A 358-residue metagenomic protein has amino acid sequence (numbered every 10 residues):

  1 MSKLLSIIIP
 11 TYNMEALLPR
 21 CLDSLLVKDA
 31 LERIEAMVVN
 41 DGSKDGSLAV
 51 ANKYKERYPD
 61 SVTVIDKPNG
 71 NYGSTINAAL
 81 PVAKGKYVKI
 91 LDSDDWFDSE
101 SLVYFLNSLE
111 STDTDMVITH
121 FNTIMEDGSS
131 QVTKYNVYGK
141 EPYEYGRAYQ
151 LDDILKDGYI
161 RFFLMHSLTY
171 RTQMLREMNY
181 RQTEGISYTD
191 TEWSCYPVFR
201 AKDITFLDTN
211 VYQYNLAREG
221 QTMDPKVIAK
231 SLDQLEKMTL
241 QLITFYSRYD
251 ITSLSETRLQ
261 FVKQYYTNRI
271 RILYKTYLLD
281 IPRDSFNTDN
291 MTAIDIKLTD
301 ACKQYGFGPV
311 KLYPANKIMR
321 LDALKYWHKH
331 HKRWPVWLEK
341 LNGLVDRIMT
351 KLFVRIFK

Functional and structural regions predicted by a protein language model:
K3-S6, E35, E192: Cell-envelope/extracellular polymer assembly enzymes that use nucleotide-activated donors
M14-V27: Short, well-formed alpha-helical segments that are part of the catalytic scaffolds of diverse glycosyltransferases
L17-P19, D45-Y54, D66, A78 (+2 more regions): Acidic helix N-cap motif at the loop->helix transition within catalytic regions of sugar-transfer enzymes
S24, N40-A49, P68-G70: A conserved acidic beta->alpha catalytic loop
R33-G42, T63-P68, S93: Short beta-strand/loop segment that forms part of the nucleotide-sugar
Y72, I76, S93-D208, Y212-K230: Donor-binding/catalytic cores of nucleotide-activated saccharide and glycerol-phosphate transferases/polymerases
V88: Short aromatic/hydrophobic "clamp" motif used to bind/position activated sugar donors
L278-K358: Membrane-interface aromatic/basic loop that binds lipid-linked glycans or pyrophosphate carriers, typified by
